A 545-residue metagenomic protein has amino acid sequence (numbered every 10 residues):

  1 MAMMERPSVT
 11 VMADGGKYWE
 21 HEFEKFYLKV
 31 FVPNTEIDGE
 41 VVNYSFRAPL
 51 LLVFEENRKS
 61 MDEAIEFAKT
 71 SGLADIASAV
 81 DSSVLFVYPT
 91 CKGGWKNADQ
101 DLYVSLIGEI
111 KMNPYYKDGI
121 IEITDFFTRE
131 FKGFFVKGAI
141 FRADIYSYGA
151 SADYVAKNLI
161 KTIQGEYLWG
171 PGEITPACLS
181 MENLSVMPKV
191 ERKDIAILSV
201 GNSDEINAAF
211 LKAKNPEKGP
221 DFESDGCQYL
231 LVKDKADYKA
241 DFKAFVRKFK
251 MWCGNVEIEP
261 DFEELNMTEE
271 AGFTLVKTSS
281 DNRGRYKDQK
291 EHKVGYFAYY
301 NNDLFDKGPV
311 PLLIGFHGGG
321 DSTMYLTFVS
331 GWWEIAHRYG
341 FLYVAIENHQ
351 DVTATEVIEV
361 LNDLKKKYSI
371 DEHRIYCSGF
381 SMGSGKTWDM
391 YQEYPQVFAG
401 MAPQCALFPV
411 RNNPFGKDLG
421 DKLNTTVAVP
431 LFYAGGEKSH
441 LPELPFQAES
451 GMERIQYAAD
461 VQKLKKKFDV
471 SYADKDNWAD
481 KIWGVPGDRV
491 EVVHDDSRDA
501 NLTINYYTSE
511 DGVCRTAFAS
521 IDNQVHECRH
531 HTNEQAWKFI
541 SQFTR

Functional and structural regions predicted by a protein language model:
M1-L50, D101-G108, D118-I121, D125-F126 (+10 more regions): A domain-start/cap signature at the N-terminus of enzymes
D38-A48, V53-N97, L304-D351, V410-R411 (+2 more regions): Short substrate-entry loop that stabilizes the transition state in hydrolases
V53-E55, M181, F316, Q404 (+1 more regions): Alpha/beta-hydrolase
I65-D75, N183-V190, M324-W333, V360 (+3 more regions): Alpha-helical scaffolding within the catalytic cores of extracellular/periplasmic polymer-degrading hydrolases
Y103-F141, E356-H373: Conserved acidic catalytic loop of the alpha/beta-hydrolase fold
G165-S185, Q396-R411, V429-P430: A conserved short beta-strand
L198-G201, F432-G435: Short beta-strand/loop motif that positions the catalytic acidic residue of the alpha/beta-hydrolase fold
S203-E205, K438-E443, V525-C528: Acidic catalytic loop of the alpha/beta-hydrolase fold
